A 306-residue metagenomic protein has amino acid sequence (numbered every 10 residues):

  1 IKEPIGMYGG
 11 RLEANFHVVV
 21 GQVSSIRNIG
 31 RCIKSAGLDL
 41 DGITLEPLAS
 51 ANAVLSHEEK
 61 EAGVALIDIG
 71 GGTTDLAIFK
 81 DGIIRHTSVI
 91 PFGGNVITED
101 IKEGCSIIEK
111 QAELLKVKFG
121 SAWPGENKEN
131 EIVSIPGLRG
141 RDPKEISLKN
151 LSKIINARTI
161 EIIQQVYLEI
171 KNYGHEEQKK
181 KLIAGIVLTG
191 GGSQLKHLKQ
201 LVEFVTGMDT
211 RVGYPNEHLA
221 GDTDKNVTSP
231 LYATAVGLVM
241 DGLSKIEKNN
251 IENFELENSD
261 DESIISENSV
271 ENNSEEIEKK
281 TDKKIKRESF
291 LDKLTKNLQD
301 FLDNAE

Functional and structural regions predicted by a protein language model:
I1-V64, I108-E109, L114-L151, I251-E306: Nucleotide/phosphate-binding catalytic cleft detector across ATP-hydrolyzing and phosphate-transferring enzymes
G21, L45-A49, D81, V89-F92 (+2 more regions): Short, ordered loop/turn segments at secondary-structure junctions
G21-Q22, G120-W123, K179-V205: Glycine-rich phosphate-binding loops at beta-strand->alpha-helix junctions
H57-H86, I101, L238: Gly/Thr-rich phosphate-binding beta-strand-loop-beta motif of the actin/hexokinase/Hsp70
R85-H86, E99, S147-S152, A184 (+1 more regions): Short beta-alpha connecting loops at secondary-structure transitions that line or flank enzyme active sites
P91-A112: A conserved active-site cap/scaffold subdomain adjacent to cofactor or substrate pockets
I163-A184: Phosphate/pyrophosphate-binding loops at sites that engage ATP/ADP/AMP, CoA/4′-phosphopantetheine, polyphosphate
G213-E262: Glycine-rich phosphate-binding/hydrolytic loop that grips phosphoryl groups
